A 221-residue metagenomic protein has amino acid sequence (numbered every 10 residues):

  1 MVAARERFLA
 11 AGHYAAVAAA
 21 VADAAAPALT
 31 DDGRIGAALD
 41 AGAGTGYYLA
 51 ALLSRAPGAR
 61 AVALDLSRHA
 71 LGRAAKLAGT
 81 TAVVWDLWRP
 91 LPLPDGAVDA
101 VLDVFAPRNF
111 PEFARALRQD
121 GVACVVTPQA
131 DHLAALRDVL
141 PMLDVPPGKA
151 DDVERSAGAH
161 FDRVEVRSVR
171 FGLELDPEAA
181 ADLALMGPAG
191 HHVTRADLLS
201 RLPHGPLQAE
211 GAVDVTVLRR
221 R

Functional and structural regions predicted by a protein language model:
M1-A20, A24: Class I SAM-dependent methyltransferase Rossmann-like catalytic core, especially the SAM/SAH-binding loop
G33-G44: Conserved class I S-adenosyl-L-methionine
T45-P57: Conserved SAM-binding loop of SAM-dependent methyltransferases across substrates and taxa, primarily the Class I
D65-H69: Conserved SAM/SAH-binding beta-strand->alpha-helix loop
A74-A75: Conserved SAM-binding loop
W88-A100: A short acidic, Gly/Pro-enriched loop at the edge of an enzyme's catalytic core that lines a small-molecule cofactor
D120-P128: Conserved beta-strand signature within the Rossmann-like core of class I S-adenosyl-L-methionine
R167-R221: Conserved Class I S-adenosyl-L-methionine
